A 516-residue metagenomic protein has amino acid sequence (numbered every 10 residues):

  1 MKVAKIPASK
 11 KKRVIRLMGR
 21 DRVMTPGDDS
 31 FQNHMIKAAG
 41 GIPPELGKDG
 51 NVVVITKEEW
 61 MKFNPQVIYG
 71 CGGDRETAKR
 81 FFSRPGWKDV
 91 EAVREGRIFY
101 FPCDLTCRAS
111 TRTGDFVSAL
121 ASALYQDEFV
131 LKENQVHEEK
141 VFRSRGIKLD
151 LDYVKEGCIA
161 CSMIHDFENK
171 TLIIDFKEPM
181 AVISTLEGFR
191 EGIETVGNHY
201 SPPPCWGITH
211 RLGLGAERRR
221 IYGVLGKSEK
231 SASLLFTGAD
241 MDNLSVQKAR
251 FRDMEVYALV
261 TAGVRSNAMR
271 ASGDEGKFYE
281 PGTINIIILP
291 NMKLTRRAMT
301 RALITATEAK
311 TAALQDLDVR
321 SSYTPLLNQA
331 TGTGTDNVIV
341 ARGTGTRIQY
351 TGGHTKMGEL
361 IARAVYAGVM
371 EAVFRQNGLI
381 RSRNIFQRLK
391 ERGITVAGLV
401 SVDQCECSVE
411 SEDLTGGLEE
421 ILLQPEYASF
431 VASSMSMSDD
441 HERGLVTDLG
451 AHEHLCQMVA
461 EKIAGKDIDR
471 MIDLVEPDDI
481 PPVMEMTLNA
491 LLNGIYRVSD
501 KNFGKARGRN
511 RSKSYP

Functional and structural regions predicted by a protein language model:
M1-E156: N-terminal ligand-binding lobe of clamshell/alpha-beta domains
E133-P516: Alpha/propeptide regions of enzymes that mature by internal proteolysis
